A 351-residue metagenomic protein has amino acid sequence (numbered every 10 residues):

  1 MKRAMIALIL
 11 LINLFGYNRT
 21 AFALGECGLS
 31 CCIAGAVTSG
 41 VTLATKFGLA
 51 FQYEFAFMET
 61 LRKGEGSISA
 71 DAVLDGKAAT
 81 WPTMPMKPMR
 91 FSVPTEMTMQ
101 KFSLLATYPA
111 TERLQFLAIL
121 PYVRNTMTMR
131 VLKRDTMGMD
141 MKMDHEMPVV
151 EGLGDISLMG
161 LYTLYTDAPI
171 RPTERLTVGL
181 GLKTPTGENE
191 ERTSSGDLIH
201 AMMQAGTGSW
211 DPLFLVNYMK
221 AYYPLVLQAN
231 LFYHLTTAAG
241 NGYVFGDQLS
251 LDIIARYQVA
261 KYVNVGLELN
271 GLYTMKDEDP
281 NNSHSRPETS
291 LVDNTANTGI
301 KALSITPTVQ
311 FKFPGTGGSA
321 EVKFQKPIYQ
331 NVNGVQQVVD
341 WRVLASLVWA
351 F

Functional and structural regions predicted by a protein language model:
L24-D155, N281, E288-S290: A subset of solvent-exposed loop/turn segments in beta-rich extracellular surface proteins, enriched in glycine
L24-E26, V37-K46, M58-R62, R113 (+6 more regions): Short loop/turn motifs that connect adjacent beta-strands in outer-membrane beta-barrel proteins
T45, T98-F102, K142, E151-L158 (+5 more regions): Residues that define the transmembrane beta-barrel architecture of outer-membrane proteins
K46-F57, A201-T289: Detector for outer-membrane/organellar transmembrane beta-barrel domains, recognizing the amphipathic beta-strand
F47-F51, F116-A118, L158, E174-L180 (+7 more regions): Transmembrane beta-strands of outer-membrane beta-barrel proteins
Y53-F55, Y108, L120, Y162-L164 (+5 more regions): Residue-level signature of outer-membrane beta-barrel architecture
R62-G64, A70-T83, G242-F351: Outer membrane beta-barrel transmembrane domains
P121-F232, T237, V292, A296-T298: Outer-membrane pore/translocation modules
